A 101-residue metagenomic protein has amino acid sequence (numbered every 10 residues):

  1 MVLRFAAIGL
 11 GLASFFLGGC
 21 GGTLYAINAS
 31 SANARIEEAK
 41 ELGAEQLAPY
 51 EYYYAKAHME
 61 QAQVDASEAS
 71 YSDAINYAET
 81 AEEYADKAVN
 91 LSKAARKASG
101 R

Functional and structural regions predicted by a protein language model:
V2-L3, G18-R101: Long, charged/polar, soluble alpha-helical segments
A7-G18: Bacterial N-terminal signal peptides
